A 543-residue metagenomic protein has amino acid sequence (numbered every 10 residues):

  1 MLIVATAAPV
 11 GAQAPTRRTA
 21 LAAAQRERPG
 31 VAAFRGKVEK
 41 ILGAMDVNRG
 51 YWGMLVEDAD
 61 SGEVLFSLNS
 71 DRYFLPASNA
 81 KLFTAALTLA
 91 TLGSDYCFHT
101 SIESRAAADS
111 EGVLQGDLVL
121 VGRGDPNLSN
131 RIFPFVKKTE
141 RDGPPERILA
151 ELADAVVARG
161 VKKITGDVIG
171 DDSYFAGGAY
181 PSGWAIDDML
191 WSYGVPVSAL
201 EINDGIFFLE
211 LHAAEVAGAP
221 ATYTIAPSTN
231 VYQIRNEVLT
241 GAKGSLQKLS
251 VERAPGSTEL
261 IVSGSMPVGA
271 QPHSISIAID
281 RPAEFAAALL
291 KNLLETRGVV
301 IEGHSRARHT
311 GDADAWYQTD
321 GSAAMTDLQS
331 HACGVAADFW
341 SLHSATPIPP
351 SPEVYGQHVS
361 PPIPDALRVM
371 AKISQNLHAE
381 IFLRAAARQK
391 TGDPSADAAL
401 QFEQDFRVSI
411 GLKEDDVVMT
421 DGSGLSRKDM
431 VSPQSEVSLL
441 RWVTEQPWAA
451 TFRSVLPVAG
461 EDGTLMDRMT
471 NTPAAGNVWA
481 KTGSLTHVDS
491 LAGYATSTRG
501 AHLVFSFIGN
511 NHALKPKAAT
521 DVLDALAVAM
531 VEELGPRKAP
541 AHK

Functional and structural regions predicted by a protein language model:
M1-A5: Bacterial N-terminal signal peptides
A8-A12: Sec/Tat signal peptide C-region and signal peptidase I cleavage site
Q13-M45, A90-E414, T498-R499, D521 (+2 more regions): Conserved serine DD-peptidase/penicillin-binding transpeptidase domain and beta-lactam-recognizing active-site
A44-L68, R306: A short, well-structured edge-of-sheet supersecondary motif
Y51, L65-S67, V156, L342 (+2 more regions): Small-residue-rich helix-loop
G53-E57, L65-S67, T84, S101-E103 (+7 more regions): Soluble periplasmic/extracytoplasmic beta-strand elements of cell-envelope proteins
G62, K81-T88, V168, L200 (+5 more regions): Residue-level preference for non-acidic, small/hydrophobic
S67-L87: Short active-site loop at a secondary-structure junction that contains or immediately precedes the catalytic residue(s)
